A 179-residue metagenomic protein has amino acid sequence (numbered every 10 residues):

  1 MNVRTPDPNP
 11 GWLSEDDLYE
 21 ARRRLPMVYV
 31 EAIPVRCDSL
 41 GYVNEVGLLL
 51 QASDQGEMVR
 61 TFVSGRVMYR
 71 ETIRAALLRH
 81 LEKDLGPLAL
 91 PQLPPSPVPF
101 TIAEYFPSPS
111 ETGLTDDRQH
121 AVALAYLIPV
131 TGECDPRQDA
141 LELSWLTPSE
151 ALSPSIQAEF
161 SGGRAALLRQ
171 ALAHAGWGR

Functional and structural regions predicted by a protein language model:
M1-S39, T115-D116: Acidic, metal-coordinating catalytic segment for phosphate/diphosphate chemistry, firing primarily on the Nudix
V28-V30, N44, V122-L124, L141: Change "...and in nucleic-acid phosphodiester-cleaving endonucleases..." to "...and in nucleic-acid processing enzymes
A32, L77, L81, Y126-I128: A structural signal for short, well-ordered beta-strand segments
I33, C37-D38, V43, E82 (+2 more regions): A structural signal for the main folded, soluble domain(s) of proteins
P34-R36, L50, V130: Residue-level signal for short segments within beta-strands and strand-turn junctions of well-structured beta-sheet
G41-L90: Conserved Nudix-box catalytic region and its N-terminal flanking loop in Nudix hydrolases and closely related
Q55-R60, Q119, A125-R179: Nudix hydrolase/Nudix homology domain
G86-C134: Active-site segment of metal-dependent pyrophosphate-handling enzymes, primarily the Nudix hydrolase catalytic core
